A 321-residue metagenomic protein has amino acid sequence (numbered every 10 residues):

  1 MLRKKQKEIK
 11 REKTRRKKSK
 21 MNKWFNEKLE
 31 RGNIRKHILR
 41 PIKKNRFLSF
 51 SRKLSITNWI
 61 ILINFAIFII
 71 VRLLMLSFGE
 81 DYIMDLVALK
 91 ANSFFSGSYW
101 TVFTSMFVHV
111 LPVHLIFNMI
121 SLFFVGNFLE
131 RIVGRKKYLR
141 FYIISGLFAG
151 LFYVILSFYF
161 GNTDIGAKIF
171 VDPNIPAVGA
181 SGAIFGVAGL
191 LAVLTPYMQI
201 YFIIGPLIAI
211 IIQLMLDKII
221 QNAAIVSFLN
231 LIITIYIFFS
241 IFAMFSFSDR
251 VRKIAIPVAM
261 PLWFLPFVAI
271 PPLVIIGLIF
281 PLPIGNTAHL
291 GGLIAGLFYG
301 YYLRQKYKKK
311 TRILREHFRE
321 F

Functional and structural regions predicted by a protein language model:
L2-F321: A detector for small-residue-rich transmembrane helices and their helix-helix packing motifs
